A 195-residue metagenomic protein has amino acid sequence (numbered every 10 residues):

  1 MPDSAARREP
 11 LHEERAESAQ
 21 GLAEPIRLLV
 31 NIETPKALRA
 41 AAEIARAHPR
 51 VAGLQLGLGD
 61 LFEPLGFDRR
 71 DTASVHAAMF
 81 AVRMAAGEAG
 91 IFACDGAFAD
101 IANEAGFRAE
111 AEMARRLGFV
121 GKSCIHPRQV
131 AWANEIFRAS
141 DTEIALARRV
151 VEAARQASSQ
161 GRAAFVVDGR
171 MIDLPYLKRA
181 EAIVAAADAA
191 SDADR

Functional and structural regions predicted by a protein language model:
M1-R195: Expand to "…catalyze enediolate/carbanion chemistry for C-C bond making/breaking, isomerization, decarboxylation
